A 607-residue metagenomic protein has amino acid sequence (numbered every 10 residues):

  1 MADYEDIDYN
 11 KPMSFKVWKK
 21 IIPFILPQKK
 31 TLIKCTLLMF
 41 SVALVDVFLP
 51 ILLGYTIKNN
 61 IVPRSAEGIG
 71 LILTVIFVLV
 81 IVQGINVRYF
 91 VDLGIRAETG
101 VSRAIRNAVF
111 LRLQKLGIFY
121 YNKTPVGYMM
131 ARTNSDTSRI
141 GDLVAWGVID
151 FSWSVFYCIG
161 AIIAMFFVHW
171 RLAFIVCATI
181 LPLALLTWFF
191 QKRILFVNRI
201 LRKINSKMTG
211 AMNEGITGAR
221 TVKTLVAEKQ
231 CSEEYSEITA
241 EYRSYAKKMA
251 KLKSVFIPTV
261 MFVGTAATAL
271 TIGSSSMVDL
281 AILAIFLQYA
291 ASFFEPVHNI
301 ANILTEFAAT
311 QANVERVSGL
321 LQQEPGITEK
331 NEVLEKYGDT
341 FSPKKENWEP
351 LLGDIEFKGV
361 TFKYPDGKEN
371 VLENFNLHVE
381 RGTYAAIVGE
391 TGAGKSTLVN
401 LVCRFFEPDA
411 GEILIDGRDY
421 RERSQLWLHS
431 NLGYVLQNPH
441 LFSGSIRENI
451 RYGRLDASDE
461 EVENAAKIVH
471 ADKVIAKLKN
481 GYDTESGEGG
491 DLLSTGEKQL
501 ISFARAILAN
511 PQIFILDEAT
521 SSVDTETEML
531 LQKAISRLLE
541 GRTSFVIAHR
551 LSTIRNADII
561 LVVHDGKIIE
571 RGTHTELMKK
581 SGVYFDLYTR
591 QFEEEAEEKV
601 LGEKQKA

Functional and structural regions predicted by a protein language model:
A2-K11, T99, N107-A131, S135-T137 (+5 more regions): Short intracellular "coupling" helices and adjacent cytoplasmic loop segments at the cytosolic face of multi-pass
V17, I25, F90, G94-E98 (+3 more regions): Juxtamembrane loop-to-helix connectors within ABC transporter transmembrane domains
I22, P27-K30, I118-F119, S135-V144 (+8 more regions): An intracellular "coupling" helix at the cytosolic face of ABC transporter transmembrane type-1 domains
T31-L32, L79-E98, A145, I149-F156 (+5 more regions): Alpha-helical transmembrane segments of multi-pass membrane proteins
L32-Y89, F166-R171, L280: Transmembrane helix-loop-helix hairpins at lipid-water interfaces of multipass membrane proteins, especially the type-1
L37, S41, V45-L49, N86 (+4 more regions): Hydrophobic alpha-helical transmembrane segments of ABC transporter permease domains
V62-T74, A164-A178, K248-R316, L320-E324: Helix-loop-helix
Y337-A607: ABC-type nucleotide-binding domain
